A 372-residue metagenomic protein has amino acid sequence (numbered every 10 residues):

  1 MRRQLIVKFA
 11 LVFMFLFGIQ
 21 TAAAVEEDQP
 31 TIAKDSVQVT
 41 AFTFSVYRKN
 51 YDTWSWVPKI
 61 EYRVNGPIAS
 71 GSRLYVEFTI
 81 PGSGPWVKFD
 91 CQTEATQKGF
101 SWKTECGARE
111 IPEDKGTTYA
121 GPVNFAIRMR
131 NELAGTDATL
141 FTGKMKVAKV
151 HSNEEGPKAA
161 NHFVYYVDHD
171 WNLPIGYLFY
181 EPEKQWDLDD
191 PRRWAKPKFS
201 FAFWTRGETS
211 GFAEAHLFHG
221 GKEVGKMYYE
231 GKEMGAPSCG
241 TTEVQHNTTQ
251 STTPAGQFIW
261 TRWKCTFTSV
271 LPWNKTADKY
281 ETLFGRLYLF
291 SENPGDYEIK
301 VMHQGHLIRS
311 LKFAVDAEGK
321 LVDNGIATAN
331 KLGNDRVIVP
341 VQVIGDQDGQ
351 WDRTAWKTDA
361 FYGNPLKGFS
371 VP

Functional and structural regions predicted by a protein language model:
M1-A10: Bacterial N-terminal signal peptides that target proteins for export
F9-G18: Bacterial N-terminal signal peptides
I19-A24: Sec/Tat signal peptide C-region and signal peptidase I cleavage site
V25-T139, H169-V301, R309-L311, A317 (+3 more regions): Contiguous segments within soluble domain cores/interaction surfaces
A138-V147: Short, structured interface segments
K146-E154, D316-V322: Extracellular interdomain linker/stem segments of modular secreted and single-pass surface proteins
A148-V164, W171, F179: Acidic, serine/threonine- and glycine-rich low-complexity intrinsically disordered segments that serve as flexible
